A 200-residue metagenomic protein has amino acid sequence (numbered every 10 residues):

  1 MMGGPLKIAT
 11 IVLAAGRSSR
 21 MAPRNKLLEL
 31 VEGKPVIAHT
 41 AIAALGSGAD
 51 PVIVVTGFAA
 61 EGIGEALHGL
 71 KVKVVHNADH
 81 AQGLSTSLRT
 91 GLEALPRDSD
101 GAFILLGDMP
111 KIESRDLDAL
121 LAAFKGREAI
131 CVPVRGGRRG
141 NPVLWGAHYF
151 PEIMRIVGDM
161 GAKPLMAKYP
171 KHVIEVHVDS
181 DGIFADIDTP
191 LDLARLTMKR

Functional and structural regions predicted by a protein language model:
M2-G3, A38-G101: Conserved N-terminal catalytic core of the sugar/cofactor nucleotidyltransferase
M2-L6, V157-R200: Conserved alpha/beta core of the MobA/IspD/sugar-nucleotide pyrophosphorylase nucleotidyltransferase superfamily
G4-T56: N-terminal glycine-rich phosphate-binding loop and ensuing alpha1 helix
L30, K111, L144, E175 (+1 more regions): Short aromatic/basic micro-patch
F58-A59, D79, G83, R115 (+4 more regions): Short beta->alpha linker loops
A81-A147, P151-M154: Conserved beta-loop-beta/alpha segment of the NTase-like Rossmann-fold superfamily that binds/positions NTPs
